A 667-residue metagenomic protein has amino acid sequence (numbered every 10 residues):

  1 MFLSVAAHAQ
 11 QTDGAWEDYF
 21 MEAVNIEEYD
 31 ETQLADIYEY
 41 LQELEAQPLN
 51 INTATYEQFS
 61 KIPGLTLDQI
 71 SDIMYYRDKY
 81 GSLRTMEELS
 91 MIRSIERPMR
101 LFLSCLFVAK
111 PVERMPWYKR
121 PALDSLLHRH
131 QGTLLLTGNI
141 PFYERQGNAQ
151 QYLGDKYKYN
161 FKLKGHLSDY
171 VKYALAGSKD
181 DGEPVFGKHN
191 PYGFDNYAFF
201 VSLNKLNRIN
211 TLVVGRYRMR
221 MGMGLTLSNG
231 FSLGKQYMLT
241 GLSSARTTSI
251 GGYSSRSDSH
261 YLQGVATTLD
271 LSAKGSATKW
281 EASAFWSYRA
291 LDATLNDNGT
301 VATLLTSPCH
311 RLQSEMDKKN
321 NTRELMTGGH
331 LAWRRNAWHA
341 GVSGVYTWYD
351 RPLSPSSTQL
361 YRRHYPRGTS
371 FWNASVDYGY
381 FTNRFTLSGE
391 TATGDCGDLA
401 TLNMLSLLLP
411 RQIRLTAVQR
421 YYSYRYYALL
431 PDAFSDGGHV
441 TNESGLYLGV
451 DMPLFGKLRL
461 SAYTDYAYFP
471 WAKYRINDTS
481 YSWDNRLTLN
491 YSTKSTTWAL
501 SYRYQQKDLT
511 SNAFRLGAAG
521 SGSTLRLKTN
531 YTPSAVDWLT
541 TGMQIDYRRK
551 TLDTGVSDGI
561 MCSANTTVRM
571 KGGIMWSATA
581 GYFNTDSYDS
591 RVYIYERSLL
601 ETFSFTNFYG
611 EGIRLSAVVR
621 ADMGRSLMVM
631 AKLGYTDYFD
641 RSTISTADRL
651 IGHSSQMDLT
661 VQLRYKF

Functional and structural regions predicted by a protein language model:
M1-D13, F667: Bacterial Sec-dependent N-terminal signal peptides
A9-S202, N207, R216-R220: Compositionally biased linear targeting/interaction segments
Y152-K156, A277, N320-P355, R363-F667: Exposed, low-structure sequence patches enriched in small/polar residues
S178-N196, G252-D258, D317-N320, A392-G394 (+1 more regions): Outer-membrane beta-barrel proteins
P191-D292, I413-A428, G573-Y588: Outer membrane beta-barrel
L233-A245, N296-Q313, H364, R597-T602: Surface-exposed loop/turn segments flanking beta-strands in extracellular/periplasmic regions
Q263, W286-H339, Y346-S354: Hydrophobic, small-residue-rich alpha-helical packing segments that form membrane-like cores
